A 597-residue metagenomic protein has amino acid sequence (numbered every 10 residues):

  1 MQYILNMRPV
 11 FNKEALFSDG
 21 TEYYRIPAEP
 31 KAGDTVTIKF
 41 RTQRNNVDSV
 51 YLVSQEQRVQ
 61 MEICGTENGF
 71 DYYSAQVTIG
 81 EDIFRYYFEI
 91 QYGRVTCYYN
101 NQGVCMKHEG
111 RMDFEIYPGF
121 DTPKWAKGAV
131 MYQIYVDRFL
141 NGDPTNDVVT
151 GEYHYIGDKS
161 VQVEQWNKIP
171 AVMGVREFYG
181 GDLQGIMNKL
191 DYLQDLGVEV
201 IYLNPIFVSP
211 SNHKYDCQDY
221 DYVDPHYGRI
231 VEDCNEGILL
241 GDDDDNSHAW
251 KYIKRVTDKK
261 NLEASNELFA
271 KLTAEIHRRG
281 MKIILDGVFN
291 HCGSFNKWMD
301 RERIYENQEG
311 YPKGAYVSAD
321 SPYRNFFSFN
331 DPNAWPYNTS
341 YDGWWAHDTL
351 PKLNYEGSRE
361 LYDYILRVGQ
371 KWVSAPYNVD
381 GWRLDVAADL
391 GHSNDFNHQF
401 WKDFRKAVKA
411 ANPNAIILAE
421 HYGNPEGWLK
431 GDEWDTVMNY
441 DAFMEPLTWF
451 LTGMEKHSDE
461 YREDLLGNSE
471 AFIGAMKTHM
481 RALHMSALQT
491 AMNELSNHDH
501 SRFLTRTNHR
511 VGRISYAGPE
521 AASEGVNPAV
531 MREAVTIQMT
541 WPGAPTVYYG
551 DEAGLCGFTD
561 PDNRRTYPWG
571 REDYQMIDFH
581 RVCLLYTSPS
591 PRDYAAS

Functional and structural regions predicted by a protein language model:
M1-Q133: Glycan-association/targeting regions that enable binding to alpha-glucans and other polysaccharides
F40, I134, L193, L203 (+8 more regions): Conserved, mostly hydrophobic/aromatic
V136-E199, I206-P376, F404, A410 (+2 more regions): Substrate-binding/active-site clefts of carbohydrate-active enzymes
V136-R138, I201-H213, G287-N296, D385-G391 (+3 more regions): Short, solvent-exposed turn/loop segments enriched in Gly/Ser/Thr/Pro and often Arg
T273, H277-M281, N290-H291, F295-G314 (+7 more regions): Active-site-proximal helices and loops of the catalytic beta/alpha 8
G431, L495-I514, P519, M539-Y574: Aromatic/acidic polysaccharide-binding cleft in carbohydrate-active enzymes
Y586-D593: Conserved small/polar residues in nucleotide/adenosyl-binding loops
